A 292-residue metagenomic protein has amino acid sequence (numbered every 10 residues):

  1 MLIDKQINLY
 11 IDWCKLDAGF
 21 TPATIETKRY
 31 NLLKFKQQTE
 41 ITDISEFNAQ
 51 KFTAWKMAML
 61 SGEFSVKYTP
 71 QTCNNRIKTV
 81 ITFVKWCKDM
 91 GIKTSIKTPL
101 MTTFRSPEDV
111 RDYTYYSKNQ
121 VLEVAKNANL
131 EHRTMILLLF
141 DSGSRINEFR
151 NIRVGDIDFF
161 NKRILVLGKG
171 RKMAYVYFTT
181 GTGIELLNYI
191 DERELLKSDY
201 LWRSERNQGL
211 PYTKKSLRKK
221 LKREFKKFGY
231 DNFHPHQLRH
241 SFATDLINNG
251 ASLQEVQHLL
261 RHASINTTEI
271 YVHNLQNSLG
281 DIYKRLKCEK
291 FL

Functional and structural regions predicted by a protein language model:
M1, K287-L292: C-terminal secondary-structure termini that scaffold catalytic or DNA-interacting sites
N8-A23, R29-R111: N-terminal core-binding DNA-recognition domain of tyrosine recombinases/integrases
A23, G168-N188, D199-K220: C-terminal catalytic core of Y-nucleophile DNA break-rejoin enzymes
K93-S95, S106-L122, G170-G181, L195-D199 (+1 more regions): DNA breakage-rejoining catalytic core of tyrosine-based enzymes
K118-I146, K172: Basic, Lys/Arg- and aromatic-enriched nucleic-acid-binding interface segment
L137, R239-A263, I270: C-terminal catalytic core of tyrosine-transesterase DNA break-rejoin enzymes
L139-N161, K215: Short, charged phosphate-coordinating catalytic segments
K169-G170, L260, I265-R285: Catalytic-site neighborhood detector that most strongly recognizes the C-terminal catalytic loop/helix of tyrosine
